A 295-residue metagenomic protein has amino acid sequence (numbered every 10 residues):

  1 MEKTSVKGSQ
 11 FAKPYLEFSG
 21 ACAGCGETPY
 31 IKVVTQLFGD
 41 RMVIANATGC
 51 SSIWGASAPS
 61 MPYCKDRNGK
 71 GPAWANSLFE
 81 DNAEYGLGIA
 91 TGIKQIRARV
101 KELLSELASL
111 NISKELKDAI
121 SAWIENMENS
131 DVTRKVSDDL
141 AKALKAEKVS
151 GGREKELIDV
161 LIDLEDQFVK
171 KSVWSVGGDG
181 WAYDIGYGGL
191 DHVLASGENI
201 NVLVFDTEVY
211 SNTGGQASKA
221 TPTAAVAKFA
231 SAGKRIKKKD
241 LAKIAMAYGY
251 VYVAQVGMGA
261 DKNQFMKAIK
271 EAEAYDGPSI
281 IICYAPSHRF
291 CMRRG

Functional and structural regions predicted by a protein language model:
V6-A21, S77-I112, Q167-V169, A224-A274: Conserved thiamine diphosphate
L16-T48, S52-P59: N-terminal amphipathic, basic-rich helices that act as targeting or association modules
M42-N46, K171-I185, I200-L203: A short, small-residue-rich loop immediately preceding and capping a beta-strand
S51-G55, W181-I185, E208-T213, V253 (+2 more regions): Flexible loop/turn segments at secondary-structure boundaries
I53-E84, D166, D184-K238: Catalytic or ion-translocation cores adjacent to nucleophile or general acid/base/metal-coordination motifs in diverse
P59-P72, G259-G295: Glycine/aspartate-rich loop-and-adjacent alpha/beta segment that forms the canonical ThDP
L78-E156, V160: N-terminal leader/propeptide and maturation segments of large enzyme subunits in energy/redox metabolism and hydrolases
